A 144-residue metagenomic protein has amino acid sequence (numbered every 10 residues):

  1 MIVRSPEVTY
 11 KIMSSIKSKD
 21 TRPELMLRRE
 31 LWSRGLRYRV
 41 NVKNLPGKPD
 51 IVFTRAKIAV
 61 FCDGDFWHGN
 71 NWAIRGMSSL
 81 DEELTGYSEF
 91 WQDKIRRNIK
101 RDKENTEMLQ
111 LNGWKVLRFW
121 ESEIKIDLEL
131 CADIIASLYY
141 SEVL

Functional and structural regions predicted by a protein language model:
M1-L144: Nucleic-acid endo/exonuclease domains
